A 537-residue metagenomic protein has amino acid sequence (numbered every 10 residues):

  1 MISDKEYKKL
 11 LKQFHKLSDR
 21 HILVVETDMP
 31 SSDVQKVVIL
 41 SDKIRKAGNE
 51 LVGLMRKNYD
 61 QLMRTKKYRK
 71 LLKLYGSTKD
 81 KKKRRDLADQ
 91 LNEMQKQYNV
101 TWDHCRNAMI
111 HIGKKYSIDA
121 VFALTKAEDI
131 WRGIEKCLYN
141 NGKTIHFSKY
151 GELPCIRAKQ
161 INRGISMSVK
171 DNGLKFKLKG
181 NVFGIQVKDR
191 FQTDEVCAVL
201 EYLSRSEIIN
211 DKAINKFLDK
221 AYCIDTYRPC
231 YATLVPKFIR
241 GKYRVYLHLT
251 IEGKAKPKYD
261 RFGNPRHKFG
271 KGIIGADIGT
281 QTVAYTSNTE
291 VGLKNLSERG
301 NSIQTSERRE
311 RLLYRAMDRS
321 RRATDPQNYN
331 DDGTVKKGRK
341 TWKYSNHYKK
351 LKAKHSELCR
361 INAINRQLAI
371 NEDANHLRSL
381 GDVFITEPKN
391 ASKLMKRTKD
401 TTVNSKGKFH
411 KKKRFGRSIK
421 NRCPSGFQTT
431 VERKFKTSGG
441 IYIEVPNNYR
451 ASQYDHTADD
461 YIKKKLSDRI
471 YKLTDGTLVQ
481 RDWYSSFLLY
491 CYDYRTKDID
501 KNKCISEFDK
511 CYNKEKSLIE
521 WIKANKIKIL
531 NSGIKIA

Functional and structural regions predicted by a protein language model:
M1-L124: Gly/serine-rich nucleotide phosphate-binding loop at the start of the catalytic core of nucleotide/ADP-ribose-handling
L11-Q13, Y231-K237, A255-P265: Catalytic micro-motifs at enzyme active sites that drive phosphoryl/nucleotidyl and oxygen chemistry
L17-S31, F183-T193, C197-A198, E207 (+1 more regions): Generic detection of short hydrophobic beta-strand segments and adjacent strand-loop junctions
L23-V25, V169, L174-G180, A198 (+3 more regions): Generic recognition of long tandem-repeat/solenoid scaffolds
I44, L91, A127-I134, Y348-L351 (+1 more regions): Short amphipathic alpha-helical coiled-coil/interface segments
L51, T125-G133, C137, W483-D493: Stable alpha-helical structural segments in soluble proteins, enriched in small hydrophobic residues
T78-R240, G416-R417, N421: Acidic carboxylate diad motif detector
V245-A537: Positively charged, helix-rich recognition surfaces that bind polyanionic ligands
